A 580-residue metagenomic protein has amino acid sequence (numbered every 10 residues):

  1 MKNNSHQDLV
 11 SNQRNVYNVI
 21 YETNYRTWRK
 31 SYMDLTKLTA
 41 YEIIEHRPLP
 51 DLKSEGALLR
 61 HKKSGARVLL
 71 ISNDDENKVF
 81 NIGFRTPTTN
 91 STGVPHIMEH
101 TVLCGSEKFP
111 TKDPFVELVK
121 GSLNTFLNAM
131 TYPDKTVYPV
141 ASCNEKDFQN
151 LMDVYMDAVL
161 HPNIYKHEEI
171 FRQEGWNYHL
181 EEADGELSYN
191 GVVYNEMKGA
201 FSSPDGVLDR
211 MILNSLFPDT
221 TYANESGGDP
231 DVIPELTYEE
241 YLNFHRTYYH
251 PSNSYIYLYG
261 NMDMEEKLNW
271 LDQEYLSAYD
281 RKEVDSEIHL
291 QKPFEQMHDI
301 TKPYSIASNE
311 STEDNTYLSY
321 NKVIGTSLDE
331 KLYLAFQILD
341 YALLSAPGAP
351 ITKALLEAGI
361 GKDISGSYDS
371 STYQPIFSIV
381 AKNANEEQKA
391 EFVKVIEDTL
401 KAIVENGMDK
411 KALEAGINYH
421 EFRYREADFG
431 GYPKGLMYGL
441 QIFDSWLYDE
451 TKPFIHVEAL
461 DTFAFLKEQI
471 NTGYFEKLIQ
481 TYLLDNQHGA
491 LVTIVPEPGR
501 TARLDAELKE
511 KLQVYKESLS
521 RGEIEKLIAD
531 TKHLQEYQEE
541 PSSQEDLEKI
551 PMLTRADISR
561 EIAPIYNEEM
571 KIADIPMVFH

Functional and structural regions predicted by a protein language model:
K2-N3, N15: Polybasic, lysine-rich low-complexity intrinsically disordered segments
S11, Y17-R29: Short, positively charged and aromatic/hydrophobic N-terminal segments
W28-T39, P87, T101, G105-K108 (+6 more regions): Charge-rich, well-structured scaffold segments of protease-associated domains
Y32-D75, I550-F579: N- or domain-start disorder-to-order transition segments that initiate the globular core
E55-K62, H298-N309: Short acidic-hydrophobic surface loop/beta-edge motif
I71-R85: Active-site scaffold of zinc-dependent metalloenzymes
F84-T92: Short pre-active-site segment immediately N-terminal to the catalytic Zn-binding motif
T92-C104: Active-site recognition of the HExxH zinc-binding catalytic motif
